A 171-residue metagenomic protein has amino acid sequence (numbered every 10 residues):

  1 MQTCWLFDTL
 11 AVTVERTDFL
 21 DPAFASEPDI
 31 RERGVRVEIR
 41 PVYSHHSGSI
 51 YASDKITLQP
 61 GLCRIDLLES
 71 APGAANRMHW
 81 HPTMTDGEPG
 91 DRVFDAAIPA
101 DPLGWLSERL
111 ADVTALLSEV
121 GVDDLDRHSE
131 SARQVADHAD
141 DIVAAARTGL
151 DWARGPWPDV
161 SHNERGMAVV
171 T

Functional and structural regions predicted by a protein language model:
M1-G34, T148-T171: UBC/E2-like fold recognition across ubiquitin and ubiquitin-like conjugation systems, capturing catalytically active
T3-F7, T17, E27, G34-I39 (+7 more regions): Intrinsically disordered, low-complexity regions
V12-V14, L62, M84, L106 (+2 more regions): Generic hydrophobic, helix-prone segments enriched in Leu/Val/Ile
R16, R31-R36, R40, R64 (+8 more regions): Arginine residue identity/basic-tract feature
D21-E69: Amphipathic, interaction-prone secondary-structure segments
G61-S118: An exposed acidic His-Trp-rich patch
A111-T171: C-terminal charged interaction modules
